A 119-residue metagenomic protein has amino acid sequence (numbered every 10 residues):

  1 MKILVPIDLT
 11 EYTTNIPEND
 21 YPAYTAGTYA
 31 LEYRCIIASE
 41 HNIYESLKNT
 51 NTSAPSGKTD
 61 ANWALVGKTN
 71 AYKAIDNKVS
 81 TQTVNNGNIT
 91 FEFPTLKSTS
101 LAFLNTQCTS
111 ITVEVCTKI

Functional and structural regions predicted by a protein language model:
M1-D76: Tryptophan-rich substrate-binding surfaces of secreted polymer-degrading and adhesive proteins
E11, N15-E18, A38-S39, K68-I119: Aromatic, loop-rich ligand-recognition surfaces of beta-strand-rich domains
